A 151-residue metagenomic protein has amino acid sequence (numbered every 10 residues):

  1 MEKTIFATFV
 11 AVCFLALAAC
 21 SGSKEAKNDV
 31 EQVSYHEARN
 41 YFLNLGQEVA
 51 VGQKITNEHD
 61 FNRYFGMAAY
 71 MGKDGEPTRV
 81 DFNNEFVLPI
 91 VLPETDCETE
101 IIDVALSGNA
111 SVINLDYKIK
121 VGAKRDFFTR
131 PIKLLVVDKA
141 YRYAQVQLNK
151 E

Functional and structural regions predicted by a protein language model:
M1-A18: Sec-dependent bacterial lipoprotein signal peptides
C20-E151: Exposed, flexible binding/inhibitory loops of compact, secreted disulfide-stabilized domains
